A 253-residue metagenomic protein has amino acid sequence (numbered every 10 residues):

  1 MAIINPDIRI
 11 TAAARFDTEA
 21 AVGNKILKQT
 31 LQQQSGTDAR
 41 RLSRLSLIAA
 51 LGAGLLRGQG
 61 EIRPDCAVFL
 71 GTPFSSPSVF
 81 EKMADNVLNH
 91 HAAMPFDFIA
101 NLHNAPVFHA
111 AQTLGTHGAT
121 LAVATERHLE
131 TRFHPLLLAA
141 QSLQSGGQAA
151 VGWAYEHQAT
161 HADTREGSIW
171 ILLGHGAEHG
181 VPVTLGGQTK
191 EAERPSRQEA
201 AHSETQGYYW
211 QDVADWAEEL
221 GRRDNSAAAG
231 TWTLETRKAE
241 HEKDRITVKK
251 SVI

Functional and structural regions predicted by a protein language model:
M1-D97, N101-L129, F133, Q141-G147 (+1 more regions): Conserved "HGTGT" condensation-loop signature of ketosynthase/thiolase-family condensing enzymes that catalyze
L138: Aromatic- and glycine-enriched pocket-lining scaffold segments that form the walls of small-molecule binding clefts
